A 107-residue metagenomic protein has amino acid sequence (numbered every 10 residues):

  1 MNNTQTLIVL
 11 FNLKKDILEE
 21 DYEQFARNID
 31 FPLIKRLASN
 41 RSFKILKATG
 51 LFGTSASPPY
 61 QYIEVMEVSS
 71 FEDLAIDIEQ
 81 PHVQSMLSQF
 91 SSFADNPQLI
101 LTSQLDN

Functional and structural regions predicted by a protein language model:
M1-N107: Macromolecular interaction modules
